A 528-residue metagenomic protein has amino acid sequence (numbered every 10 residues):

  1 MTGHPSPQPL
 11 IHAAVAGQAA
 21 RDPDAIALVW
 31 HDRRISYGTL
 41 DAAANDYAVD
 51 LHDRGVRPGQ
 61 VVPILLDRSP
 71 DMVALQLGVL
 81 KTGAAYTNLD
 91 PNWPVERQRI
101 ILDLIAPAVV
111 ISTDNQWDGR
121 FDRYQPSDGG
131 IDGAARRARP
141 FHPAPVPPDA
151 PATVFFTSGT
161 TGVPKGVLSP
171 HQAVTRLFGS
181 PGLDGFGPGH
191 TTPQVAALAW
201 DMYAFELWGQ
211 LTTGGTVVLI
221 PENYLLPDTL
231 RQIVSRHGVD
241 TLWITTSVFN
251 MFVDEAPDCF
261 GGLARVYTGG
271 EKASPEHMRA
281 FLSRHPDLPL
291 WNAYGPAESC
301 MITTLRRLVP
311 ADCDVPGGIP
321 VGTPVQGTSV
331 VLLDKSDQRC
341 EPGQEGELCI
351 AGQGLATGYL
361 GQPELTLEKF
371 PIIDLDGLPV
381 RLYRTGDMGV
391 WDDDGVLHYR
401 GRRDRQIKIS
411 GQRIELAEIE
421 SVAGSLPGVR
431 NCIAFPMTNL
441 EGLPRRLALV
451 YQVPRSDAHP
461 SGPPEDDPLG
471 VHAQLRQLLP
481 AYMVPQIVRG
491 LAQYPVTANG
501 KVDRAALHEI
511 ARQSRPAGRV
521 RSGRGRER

Functional and structural regions predicted by a protein language model:
M1, L10-H12, V110-A144, V174 (+2 more regions): AMP-dependent adenylate-forming
M1-V154, S169, R176, S274-M278 (+3 more regions): AMP-binding/adenylate-forming domain of the ANL superfamily
Q18, L66-S69, D90, F186 (+3 more regions): Conserved AMP-binding
V29, V61-L65, V73-L80, A152 (+11 more regions): Short, well-ordered beta-strand segments
L66-P70, A84-L102, D114-W117, G215-H237 (+3 more regions): ATP-dependent adenylate-forming carboxylate-activation enzymes
V154-V167: Conserved adenylation A10 loop of the ANL superfamily
K165-P193, D201-D240: Conserved AMP-binding/adenylation subdomain of ANL enzymes
T212-G215, V239-T241, V253-P316, P320 (+1 more regions): Gly/Ser/Thr-rich phosphate-binding loop
